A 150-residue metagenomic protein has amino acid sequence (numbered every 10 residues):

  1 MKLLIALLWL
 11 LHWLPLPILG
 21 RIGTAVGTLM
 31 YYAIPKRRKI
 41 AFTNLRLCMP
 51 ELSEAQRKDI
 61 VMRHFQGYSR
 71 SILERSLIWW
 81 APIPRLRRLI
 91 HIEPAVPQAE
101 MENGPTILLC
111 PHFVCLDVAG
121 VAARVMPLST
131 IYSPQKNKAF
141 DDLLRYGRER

Functional and structural regions predicted by a protein language model:
M1-I107, F113-C115: Membrane-proximal helical "anchor" segments flanking the first transmembrane region of inner-membrane enzymes
N103-R150: Catalytic core of membrane glycerolipid acyltransferases/transacylases, capturing the structured, soluble-facing
